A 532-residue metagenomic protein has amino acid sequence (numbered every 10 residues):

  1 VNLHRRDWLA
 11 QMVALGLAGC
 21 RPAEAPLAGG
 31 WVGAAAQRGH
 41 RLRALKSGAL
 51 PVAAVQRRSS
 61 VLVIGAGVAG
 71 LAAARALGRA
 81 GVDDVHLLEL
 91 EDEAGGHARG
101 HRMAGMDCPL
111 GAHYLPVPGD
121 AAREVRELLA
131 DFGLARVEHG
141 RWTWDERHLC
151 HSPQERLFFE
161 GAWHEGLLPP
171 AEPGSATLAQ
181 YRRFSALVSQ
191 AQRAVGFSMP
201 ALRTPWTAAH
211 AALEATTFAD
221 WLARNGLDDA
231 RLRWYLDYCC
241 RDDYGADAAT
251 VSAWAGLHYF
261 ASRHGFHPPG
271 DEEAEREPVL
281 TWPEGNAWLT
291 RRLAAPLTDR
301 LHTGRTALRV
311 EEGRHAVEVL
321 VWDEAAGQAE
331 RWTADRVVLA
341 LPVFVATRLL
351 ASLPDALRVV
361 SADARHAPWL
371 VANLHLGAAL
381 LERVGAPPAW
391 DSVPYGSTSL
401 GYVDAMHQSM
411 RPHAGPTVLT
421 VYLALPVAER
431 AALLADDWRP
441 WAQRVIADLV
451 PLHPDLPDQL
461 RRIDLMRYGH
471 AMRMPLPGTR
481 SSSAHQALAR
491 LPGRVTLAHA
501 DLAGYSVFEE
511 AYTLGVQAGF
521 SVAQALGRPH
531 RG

Functional and structural regions predicted by a protein language model:
V1-G16: N-terminal secretory signal peptides and thylakoid transit peptides that target proteins across membranes
R21-L50, E160, G166-L168, L381-G532: Conserved flavin/dinucleotide-binding core of flavoenzymes
A54-S60, P416: A short, charged/proline- and glycine-enriched loop that marks the coil->beta-strand transition at the N-terminal
S59-H86: N-terminal Rossmann-like FAD-binding beta1-loop-alpha1 element of flavoenzymes
G78-H101: Glycine-rich FAD pyrophosphate-binding loop
M106-Q190: Dinucleotide-binding Rossmann-like beta1-alpha1 core, especially the glycine-rich loop that anchors the ADP
G196-R309, R314-A316: Active-site/ligand-binding neighborhood in enzyme catalytic cores
T303-L419, A428-E429, L452: Mid-domain catalytic core of redox enzymes that form a hydrophobic substrate pocket/lid adjacent to a catalytic redox
